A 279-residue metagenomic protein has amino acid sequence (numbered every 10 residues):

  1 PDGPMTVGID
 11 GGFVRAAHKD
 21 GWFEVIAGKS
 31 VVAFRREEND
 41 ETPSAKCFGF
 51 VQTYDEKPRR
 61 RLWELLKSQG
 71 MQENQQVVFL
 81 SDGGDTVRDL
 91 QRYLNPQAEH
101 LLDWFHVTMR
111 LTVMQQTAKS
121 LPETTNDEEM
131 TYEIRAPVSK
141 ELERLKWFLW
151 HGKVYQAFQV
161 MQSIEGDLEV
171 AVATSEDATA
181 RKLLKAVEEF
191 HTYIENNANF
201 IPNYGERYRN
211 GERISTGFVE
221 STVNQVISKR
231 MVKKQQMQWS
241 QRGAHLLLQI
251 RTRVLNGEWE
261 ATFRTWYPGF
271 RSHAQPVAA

Functional and structural regions predicted by a protein language model:
P1-A279: Catalytic center-proximal scaffold of phosphoryl-transfer enzymes
